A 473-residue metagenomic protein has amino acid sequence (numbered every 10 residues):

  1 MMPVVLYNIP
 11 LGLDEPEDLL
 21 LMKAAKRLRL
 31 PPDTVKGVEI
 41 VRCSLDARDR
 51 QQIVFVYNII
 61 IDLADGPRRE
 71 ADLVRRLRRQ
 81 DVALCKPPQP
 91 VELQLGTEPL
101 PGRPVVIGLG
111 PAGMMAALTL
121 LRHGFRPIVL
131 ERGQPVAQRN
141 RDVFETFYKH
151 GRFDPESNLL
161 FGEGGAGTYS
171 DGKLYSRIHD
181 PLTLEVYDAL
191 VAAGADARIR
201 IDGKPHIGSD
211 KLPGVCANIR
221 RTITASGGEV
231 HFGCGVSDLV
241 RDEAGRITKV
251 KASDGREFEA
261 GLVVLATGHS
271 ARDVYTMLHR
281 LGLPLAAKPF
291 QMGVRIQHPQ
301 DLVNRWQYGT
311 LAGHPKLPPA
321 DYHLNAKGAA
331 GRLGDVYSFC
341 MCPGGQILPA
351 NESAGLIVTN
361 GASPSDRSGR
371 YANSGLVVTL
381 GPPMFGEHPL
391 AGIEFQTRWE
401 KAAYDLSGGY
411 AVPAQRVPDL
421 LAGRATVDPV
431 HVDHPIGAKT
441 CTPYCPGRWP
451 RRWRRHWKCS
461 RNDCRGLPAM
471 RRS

Functional and structural regions predicted by a protein language model:
M1-I53, I59-A193, A197-S473: Residues forming the flavin
